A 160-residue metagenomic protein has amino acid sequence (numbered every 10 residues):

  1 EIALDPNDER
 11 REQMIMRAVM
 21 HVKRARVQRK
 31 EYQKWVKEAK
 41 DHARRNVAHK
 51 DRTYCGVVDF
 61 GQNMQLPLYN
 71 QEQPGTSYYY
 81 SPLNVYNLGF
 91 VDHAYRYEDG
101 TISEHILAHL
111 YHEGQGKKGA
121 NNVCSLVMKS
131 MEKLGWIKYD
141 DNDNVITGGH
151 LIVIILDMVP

Functional and structural regions predicted by a protein language model:
E1-P160: Extended mixed-charge, aromatic/glycine-enriched low-complexity segments
